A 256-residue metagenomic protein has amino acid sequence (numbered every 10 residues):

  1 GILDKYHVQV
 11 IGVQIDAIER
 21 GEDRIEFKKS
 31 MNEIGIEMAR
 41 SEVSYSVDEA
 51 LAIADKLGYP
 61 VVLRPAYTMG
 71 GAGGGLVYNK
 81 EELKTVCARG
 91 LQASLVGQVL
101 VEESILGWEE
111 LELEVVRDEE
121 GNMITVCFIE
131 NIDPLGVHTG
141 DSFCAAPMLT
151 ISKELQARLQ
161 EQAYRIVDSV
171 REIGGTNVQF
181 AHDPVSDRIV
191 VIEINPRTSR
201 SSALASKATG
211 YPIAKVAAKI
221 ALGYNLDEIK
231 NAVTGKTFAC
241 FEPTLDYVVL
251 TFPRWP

Functional and structural regions predicted by a protein language model:
G1-Y6: Short Gly/Thr/Asp-enriched flexible loops that form oxyanion-binding sites at enzyme active sites
V8-G12, E33-G35, L57-P60, G70 (+1 more regions): ATP-dependent carboxylate activation and anion-phosphoryl transfer catalytic cores that bind Mg-ATP to form
V8-G74: A conserved helix-loop-beta module that forms one wall/lid of the active-site cleft in ATP-utilizing catalytic domains
